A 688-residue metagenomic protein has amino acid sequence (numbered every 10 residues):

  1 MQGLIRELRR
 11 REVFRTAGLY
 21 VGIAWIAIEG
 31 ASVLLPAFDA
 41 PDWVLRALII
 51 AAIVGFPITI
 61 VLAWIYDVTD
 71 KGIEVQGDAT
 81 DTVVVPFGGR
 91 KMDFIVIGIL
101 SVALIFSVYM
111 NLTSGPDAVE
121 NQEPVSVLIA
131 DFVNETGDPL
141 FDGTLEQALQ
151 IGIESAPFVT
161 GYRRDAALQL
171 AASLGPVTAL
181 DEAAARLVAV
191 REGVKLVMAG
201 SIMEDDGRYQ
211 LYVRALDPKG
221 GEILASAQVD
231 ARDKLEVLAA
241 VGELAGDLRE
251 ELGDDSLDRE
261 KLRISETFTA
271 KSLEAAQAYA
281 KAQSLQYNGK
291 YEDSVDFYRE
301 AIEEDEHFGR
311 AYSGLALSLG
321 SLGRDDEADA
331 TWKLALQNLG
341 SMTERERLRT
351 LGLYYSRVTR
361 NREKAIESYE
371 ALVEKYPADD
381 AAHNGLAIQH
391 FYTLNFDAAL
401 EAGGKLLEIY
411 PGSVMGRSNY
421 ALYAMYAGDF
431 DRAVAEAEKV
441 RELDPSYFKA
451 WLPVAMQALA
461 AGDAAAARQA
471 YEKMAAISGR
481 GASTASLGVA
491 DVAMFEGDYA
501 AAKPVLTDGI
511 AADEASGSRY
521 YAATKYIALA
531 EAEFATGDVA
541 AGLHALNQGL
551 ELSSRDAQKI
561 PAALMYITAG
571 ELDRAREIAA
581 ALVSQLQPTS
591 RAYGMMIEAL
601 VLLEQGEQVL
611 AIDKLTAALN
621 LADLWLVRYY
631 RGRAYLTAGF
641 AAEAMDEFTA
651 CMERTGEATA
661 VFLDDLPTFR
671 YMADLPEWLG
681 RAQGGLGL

Functional and structural regions predicted by a protein language model:
M1-S107, E192, K219-E222: An N-terminal, helix-rich hydrophobic module
F94-S101, I105-E120, A148, G152 (+7 more regions): Catalytic-center loop of serine/cysteine hydrolases
N121-E135: Short beta-strand segments enriched in small/hydrophobic residues
E135, A148-V159, V188-R191, D247-D255 (+9 more regions): Structured segments of extracytoplasmic/periplasmic soluble domains in secreted or envelope-associated proteins
D138-E146: Glycine- and acidic-residue-enriched helix-capping/strand-helix junction motifs
S265, R654-A673: Acidic, Ser/Thr-rich low-complexity linear motifs
A276-E300, D305-L624, F640, M672-L675: Extended non-membrane alpha-helical scaffolds
A581, A617-L621, Y629-E657: Active/binding-pocket-proximal capping segment
